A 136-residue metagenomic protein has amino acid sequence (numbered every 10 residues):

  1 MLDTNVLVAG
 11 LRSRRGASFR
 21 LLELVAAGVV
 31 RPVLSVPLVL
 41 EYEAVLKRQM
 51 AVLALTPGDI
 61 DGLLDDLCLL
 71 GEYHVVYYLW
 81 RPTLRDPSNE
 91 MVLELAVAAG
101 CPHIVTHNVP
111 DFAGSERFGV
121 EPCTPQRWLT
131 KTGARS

Functional and structural regions predicted by a protein language model:
M1-L34: Short, well-structured N-terminal submotif of metal-dependent ribonuclease cores
V6-L7, L38, P110-D111: Alpha-helix capping/helix-boundary segments
A9-G10, L79-R85: Short, flexible loop segments at the rims of nucleotide/cofactor-binding pockets, characterized by
L11-R12, L46, E116, G133: Short, flexible helix/strand-to-coil boundary loops that buttress conserved ligand/catalytic motifs in alpha/beta
A17-S18, I60, S88-N89: Amphipathic coiled-coil/heptad-repeat helices and related helical stalk/stem segments that mediate oligomerization
L21, V92-L93: Short, hydrophobic alpha-helical packing/hinge segments within bilobed ligand-binding/sensory domains
L24-L79: PIN-domain endoribonuclease scaffold, especially VapC-family toxins
T83, E90, V97-S136: Acidic, PIN/NYN-like endoribonuclease modules and their adjacent C-terminal/linker elements
